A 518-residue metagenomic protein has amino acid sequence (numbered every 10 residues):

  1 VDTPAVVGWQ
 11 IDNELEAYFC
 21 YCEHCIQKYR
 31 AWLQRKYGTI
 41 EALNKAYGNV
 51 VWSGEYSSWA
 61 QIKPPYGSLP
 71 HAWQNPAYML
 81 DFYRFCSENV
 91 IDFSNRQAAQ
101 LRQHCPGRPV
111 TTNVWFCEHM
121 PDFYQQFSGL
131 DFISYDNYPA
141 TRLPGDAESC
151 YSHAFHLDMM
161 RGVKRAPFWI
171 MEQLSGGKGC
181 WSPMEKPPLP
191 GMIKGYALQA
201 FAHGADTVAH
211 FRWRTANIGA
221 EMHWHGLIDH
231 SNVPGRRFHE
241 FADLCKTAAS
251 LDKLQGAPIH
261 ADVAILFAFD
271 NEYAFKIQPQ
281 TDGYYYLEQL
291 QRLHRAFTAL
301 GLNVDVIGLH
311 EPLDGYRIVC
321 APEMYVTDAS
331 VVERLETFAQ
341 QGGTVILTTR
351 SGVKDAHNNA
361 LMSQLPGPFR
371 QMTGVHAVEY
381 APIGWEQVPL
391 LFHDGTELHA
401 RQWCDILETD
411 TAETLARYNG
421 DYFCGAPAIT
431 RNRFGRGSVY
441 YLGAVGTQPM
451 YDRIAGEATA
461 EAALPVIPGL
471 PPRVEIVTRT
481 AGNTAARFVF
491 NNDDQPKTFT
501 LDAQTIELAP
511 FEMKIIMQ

Functional and structural regions predicted by a protein language model:
V1-F155: Polysaccharide-binding and catalytic clefts of secreted carbohydrate-active enzymes
S58-K63, N95, F127, Y138-Q518: Carbohydrate-binding surfaces of carbohydrate-active enzymes
